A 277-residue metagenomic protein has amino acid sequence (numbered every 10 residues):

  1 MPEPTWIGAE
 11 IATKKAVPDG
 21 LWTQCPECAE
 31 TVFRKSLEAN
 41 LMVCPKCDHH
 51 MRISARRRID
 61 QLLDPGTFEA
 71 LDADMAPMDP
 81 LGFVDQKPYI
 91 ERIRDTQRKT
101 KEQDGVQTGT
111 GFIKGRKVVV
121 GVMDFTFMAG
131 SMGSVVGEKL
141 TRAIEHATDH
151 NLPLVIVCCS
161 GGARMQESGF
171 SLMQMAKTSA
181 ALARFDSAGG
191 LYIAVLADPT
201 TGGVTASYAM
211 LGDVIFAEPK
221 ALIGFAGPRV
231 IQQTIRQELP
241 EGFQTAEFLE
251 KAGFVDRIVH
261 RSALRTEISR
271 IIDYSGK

Functional and structural regions predicted by a protein language model:
M1-T13: N-terminal alpha-helical interaction blocks
K15-P18: N-terminal targeting/trafficking signals and adjacent low-complexity tails
W22, L41: Residues immediately within or flanking Cys/His clusters that coordinate Zn2+ in small zinc-binding modules
C25-C28, C44-C47: Short cysteine-rich clusters marking metal-coordination/redox-active sites
T31-V32, H50-M51: Cys/His-rich microdomains that often coordinate metals
R52-M128: Long, charge-rich boundary regions
D104-D186, I193: Cleft-lining beta-strand/loop regions that shape enzyme active-site pockets
C158-G276: Conserved catalytic cores of soluble enzyme domains, especially glycine-rich substrate-binding beta-alpha loops
